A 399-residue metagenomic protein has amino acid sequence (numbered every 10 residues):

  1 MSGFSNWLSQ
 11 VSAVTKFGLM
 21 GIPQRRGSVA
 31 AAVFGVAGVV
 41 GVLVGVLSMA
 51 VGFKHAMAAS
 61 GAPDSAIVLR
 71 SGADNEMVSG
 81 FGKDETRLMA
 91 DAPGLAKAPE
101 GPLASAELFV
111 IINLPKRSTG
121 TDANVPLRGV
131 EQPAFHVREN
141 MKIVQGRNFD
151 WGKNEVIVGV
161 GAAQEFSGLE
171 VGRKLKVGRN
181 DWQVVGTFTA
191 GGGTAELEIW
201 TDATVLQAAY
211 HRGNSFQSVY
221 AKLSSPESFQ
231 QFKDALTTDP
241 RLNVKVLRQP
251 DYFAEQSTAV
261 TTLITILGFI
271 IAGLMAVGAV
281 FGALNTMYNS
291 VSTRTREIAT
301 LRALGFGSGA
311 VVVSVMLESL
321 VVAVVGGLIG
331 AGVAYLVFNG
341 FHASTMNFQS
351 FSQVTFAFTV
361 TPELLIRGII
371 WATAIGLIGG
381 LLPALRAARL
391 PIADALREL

Functional and structural regions predicted by a protein language model:
M1-G41: N-terminal Sec/SRP start-transfer signal
V11-L19, A30, Q249, F253 (+4 more regions): Alpha-helical membrane-protein architecture signal
R26-F53, T261-E297, L320-L328, A374-I378: Hydrophobic alpha-helical transmembrane segments of multi-pass inner-membrane transport and secretion
A37, G41-P126, Q145-R147, G152 (+4 more regions): Hydrophobic, regular-secondary-structure patches
A96, P115-D122, Q164, V171-G268: Mechanotransmission and gating elements of multispan inner-membrane complexes involved in transport and envelope
N124-E165: Short beta-strand boundary microenvironments
Y288, T293-H342, R367-I375, P383: Transmembrane alpha-helical interface segments in multi-pass membrane proteins
L328-I370, L381, L385, R389 (+1 more regions): Short helix-loop junctions at transmembrane helix boundaries
